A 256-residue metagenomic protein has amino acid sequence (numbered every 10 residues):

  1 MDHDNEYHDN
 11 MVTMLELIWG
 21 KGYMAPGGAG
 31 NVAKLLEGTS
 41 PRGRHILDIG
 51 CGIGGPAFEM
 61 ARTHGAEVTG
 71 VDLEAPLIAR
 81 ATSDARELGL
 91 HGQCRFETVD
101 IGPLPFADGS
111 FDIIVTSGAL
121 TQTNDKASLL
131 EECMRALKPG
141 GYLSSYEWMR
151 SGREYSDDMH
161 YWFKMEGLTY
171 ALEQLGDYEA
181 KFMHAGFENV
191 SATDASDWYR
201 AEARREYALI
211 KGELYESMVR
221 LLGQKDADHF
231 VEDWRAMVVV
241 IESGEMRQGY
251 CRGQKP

Functional and structural regions predicted by a protein language model:
A25-R42: Conserved alpha-helix/loop element of class I SAM-dependent methyltransferases that forms part of the SAM/SAH-binding
L47, I53-P103: Class I SAM-dependent methyltransferase SAM/SAH-binding core
G102-I113: A short acidic, Gly/Pro-enriched loop at the edge of an enzyme's catalytic core that lines a small-molecule cofactor
I113-D125: A short SAM/SAH-binding and catalytic strip from SAM-dependent methyltransferases
A127-Y142: A short glycine-rich, Lys/Arg-flanked "PGG" loop and its adjoining helix->strand segment in the class I
W148-T169: Short, glycine-/aromatic-enriched active-site segment of Class I SAM-dependent methyltransferases
A171-A185: Short alpha-helix
S191-P256: Conserved Class I S-adenosyl-L-methionine
